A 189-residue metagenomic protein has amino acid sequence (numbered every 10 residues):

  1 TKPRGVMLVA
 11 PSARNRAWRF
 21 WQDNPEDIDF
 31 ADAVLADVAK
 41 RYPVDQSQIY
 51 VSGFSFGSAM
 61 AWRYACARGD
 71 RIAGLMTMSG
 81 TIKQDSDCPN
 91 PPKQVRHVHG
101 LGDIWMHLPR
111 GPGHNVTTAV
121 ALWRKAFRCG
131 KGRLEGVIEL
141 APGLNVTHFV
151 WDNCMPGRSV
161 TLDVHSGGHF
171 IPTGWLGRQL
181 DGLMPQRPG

Functional and structural regions predicted by a protein language model:
T1, V34, S79-D87, P142-W151: Alpha-helical scaffolding within the catalytic cores of extracellular/periplasmic polymer-degrading hydrolases
T1-R4, P43-V44, A67-R68, C88-P91 (+1 more regions): Extracellular/periplasmic catalytic domains that process cell-envelope and extracellular macromolecules
T1-Y50, M60-R63, A67: Serine-hydrolase catalytic machinery in alpha/beta-hydrolase-like enzymes
A13, M76-Q84, G100-I104: Active-site nucleophile loop of the alpha/beta-hydrolase fold
W21-D29, C66, D70, R110-T117 (+1 more regions): Soluble non-cytosolic domains of exported or imported proteins
S47-K93: Primarily recognizes the serine-hydrolase "nucleophile elbow" in alpha/beta-hydrolase and SGNH/GDSL folds
Q94-V98, G113-H114, V120, R124-G189: C-terminal catalytic histidine-bearing segment of alpha/beta-hydrolase fold enzymes
G102-M106, H169-F170: Acidic catalytic loop of the alpha/beta-hydrolase fold
